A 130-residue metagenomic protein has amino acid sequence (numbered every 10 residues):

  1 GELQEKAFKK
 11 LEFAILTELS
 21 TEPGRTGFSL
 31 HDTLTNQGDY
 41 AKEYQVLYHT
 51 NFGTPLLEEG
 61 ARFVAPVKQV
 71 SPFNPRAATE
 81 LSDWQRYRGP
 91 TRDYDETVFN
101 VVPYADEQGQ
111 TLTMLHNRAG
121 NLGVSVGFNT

Functional and structural regions predicted by a protein language model:
G1, T26-F28, Q108-T113: Short, hydrophobic/aromatic-rich segments at coil-to-beta transitions
G1-A7, L122-V124, T130: Short intrinsically disordered, low-complexity coil segments enriched in acidic
G1-G24: Extended, loop-rich substrate-binding clefts of extracytoplasmic carbohydrate-active enzymes
L3-A7, L34-D39, Q69-V70: Short acidic/polar capping segments at secondary-structure boundaries
K9-L11, Y40, G120-L122: Short acidic/polar mixed-charge low-complexity motifs
I15-T17, L30, V46-Y48, T111-T113: Hydrophobic residues positioned within well-ordered beta-strands of beta-sheet architectures
G24-A65: Acidic (Asp/Glu-rich), glycine- and aromatic
T54, E58-N129: Active-site/ligand-binding surface loops and adjacent short beta/alpha elements that line catalytic pockets across
